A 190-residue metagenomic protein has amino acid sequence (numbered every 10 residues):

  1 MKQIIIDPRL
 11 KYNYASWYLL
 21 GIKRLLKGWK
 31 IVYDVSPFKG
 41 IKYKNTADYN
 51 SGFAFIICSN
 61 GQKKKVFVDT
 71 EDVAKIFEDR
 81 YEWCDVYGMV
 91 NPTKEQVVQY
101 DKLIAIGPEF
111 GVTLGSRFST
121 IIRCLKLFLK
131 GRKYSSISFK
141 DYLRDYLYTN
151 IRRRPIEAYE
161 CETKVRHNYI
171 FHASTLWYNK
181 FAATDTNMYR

Functional and structural regions predicted by a protein language model:
M1-F77, Y81, P92, H172-N187: N-terminal pre-catalytic "stem/leader" segment of glycosyltransferase-like enzymes
I56-D185: Catalytic core of nucleotide-activated saccharide and alditol-phosphate transferases
